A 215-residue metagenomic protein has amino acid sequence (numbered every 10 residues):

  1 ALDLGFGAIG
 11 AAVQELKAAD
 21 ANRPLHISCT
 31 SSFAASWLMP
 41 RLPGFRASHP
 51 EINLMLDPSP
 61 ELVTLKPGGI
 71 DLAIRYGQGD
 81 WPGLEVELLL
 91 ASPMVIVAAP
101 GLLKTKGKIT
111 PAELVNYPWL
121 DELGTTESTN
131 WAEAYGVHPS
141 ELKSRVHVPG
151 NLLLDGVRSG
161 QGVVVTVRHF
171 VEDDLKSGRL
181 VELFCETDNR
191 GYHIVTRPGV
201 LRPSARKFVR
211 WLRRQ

Functional and structural regions predicted by a protein language model:
A1-A18: Alpha-helical "hinge/linker" immediately C-terminal to small N-terminal DNA-binding modules
L2, S31, P118-D121, P198: Short loop or secondary-structure boundary microenvironments that flank and position key functional residues
A19-L25, E113-V115: Immediate post-signal peptide segment of exported/extracytoplasmic ligand-binding proteins
N22-P82: Central regulatory/effector-binding core of bacterial HTH transcription factors
C29, A98, T196-P198: Short beta-strand-to-loop capping motifs
P67, G79-Q161, T166-G191: C-terminal regulatory
C185-Q215: A late-sequence structural motif
